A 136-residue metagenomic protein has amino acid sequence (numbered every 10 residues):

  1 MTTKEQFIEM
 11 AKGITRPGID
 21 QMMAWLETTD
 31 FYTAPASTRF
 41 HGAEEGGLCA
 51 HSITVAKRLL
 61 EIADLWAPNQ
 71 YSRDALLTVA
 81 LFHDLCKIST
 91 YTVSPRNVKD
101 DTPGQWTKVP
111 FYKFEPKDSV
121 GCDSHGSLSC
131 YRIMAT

Functional and structural regions predicted by a protein language model:
M1-A34: Non-catalytic interface/linker regions that flank or bridge core catalytic/transmembrane domains
T3, G18, E44, Y71-D74: Residue-level recognition of alpha-helical structural elements
M10-G13, G46, A67, V120: Short N-terminal micro-motifs specific to bacterial/archaeal maturation and metal-cluster initiation sites
D20-Q21, T29, S37, L65 (+1 more regions): Generic structural signal for short, flexible, solvent-exposed coil/loop and linker residues
T28-H51, Y112-P116: Active-site flanking loop/helix segments enriched in acidic
A50, I62-T136: Divalent metal-dependent catalytic cores for phosphoryl transfer on phosphate-bearing substrates
V55: Divalent metal-coordination and catalytic microenvironments
